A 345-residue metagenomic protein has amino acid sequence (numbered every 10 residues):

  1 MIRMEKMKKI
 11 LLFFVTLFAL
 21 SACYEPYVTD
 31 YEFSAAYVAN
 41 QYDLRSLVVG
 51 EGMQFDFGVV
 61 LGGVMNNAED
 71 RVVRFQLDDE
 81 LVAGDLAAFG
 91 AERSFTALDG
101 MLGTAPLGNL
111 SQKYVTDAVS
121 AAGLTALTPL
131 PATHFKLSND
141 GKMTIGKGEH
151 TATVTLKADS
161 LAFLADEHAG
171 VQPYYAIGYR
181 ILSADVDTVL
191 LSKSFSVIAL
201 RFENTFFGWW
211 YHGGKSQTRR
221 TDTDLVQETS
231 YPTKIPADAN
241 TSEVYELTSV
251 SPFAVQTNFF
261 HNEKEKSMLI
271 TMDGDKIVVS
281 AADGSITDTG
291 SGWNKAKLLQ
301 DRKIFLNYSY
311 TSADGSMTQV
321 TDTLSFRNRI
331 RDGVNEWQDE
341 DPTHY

Functional and structural regions predicted by a protein language model:
M1-C23: Sec-dependent bacterial lipoprotein signal peptides
C23-M143, T153, K157-Y345: Intrinsically disordered, low-complexity regulatory regions in eukaryotic proteins
E149-H150: Beta-strand-enriched, solvent-exposed domains that form extended recognition/catalytic surfaces
